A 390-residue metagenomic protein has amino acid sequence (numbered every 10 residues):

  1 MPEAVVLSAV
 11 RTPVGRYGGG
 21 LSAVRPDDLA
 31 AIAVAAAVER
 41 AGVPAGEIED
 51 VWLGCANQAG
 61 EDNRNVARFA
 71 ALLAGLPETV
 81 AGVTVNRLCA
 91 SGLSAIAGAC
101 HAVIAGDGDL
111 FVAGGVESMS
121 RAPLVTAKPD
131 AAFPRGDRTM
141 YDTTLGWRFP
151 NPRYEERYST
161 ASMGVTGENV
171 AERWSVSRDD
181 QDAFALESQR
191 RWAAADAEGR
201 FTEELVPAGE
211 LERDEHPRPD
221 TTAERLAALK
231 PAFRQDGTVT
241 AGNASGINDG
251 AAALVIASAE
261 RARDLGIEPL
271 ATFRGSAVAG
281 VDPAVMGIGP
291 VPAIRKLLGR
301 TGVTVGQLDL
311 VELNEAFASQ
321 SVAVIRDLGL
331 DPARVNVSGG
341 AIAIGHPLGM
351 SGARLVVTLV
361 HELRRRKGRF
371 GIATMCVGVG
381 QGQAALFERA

Functional and structural regions predicted by a protein language model:
M1-P26, A36, L145, P150-P152 (+6 more regions): Condensing-enzyme catalytic core mediating Claisen C-C bond formation in acyl metabolism
R11-T12, A23-D27, A31-I32, D180-D264 (+2 more regions): N-terminal extracellular/periplasmic Venus flytrap/periplasmic-binding protein-like
S22-F111, G115-P134, L205-R213, V285 (+1 more regions): Conserved beta-ketoacyl condensing-enzyme motif
V24, C55-F111, T144-W147, R157-S162 (+4 more regions): Conserved catalytic cysteine-centered active-site region of acyl-thioester-dependent Claisen-condensing enzymes
D27-G42, V66-A70, A95, M163-V170 (+5 more regions): Short, well-ordered amphipathic alpha-helical segments that serve as non-catalytic structural scaffolds within diverse
E49, L53, E168, F201-E204 (+2 more regions): Active-site pocket-lining segment
N86-E117, A171-E198, A253-E260, I325 (+2 more regions): Active-site-proximal alpha-helical scaffold in enzymes
L110-N169: Flexible glycine-/small-residue-enriched beta->alpha junction loops that bind anionic phosphate/pyrophosphate groups
